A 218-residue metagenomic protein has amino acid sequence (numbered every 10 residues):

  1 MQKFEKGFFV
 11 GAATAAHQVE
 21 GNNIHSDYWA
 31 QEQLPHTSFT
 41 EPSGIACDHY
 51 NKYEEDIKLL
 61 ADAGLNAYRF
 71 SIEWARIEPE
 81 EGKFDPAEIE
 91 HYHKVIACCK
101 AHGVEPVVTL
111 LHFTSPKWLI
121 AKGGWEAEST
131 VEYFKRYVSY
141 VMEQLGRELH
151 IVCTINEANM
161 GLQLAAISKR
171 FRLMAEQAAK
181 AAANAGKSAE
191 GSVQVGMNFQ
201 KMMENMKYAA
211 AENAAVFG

Functional and structural regions predicted by a protein language model:
M1-T37, E81, I89-G218: Active-site region of glycoside hydrolase catalytic domains
Q18-Y92: Active-site-adjacent substrate/metal-binding segments within catalytic domains of carbohydrate-active enzymes
